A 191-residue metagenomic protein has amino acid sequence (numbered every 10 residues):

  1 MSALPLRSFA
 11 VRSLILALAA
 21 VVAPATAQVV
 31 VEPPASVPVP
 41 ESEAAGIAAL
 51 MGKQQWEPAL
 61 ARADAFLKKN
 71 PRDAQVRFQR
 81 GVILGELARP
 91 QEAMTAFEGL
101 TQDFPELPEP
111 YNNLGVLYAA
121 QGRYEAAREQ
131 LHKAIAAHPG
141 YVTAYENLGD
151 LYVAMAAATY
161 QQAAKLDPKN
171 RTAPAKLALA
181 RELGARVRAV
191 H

Functional and structural regions predicted by a protein language model:
P40, A74-Q75, P108-E109, V142-T143 (+1 more regions): Helix-start (N-cap) detector for alpha-helical repeat units in TPR-like alpha-solenoids, especially tetratricopeptide
G52-K53, E86-L87, A120, A154 (+2 more regions): Register position in tetratricopeptide repeats
K69, D103-F104, A137, L166-K169: Structural marker of alpha-solenoid helical repeat scaffolds
